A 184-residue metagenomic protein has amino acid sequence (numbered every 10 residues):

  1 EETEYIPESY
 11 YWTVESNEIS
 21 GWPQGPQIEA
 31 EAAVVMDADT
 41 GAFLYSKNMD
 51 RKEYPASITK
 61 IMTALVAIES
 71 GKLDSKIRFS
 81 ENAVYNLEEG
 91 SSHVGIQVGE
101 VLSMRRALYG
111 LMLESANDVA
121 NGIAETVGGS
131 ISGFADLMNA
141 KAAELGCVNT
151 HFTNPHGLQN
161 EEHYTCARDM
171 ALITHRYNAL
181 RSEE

Functional and structural regions predicted by a protein language model:
E2-R168, H175-R181: Active-site-adjacent loops and short helices of periplasmic peptidoglycan-processing enzymes
E184: Conserved small/polar residues in nucleotide/adenosyl-binding loops
